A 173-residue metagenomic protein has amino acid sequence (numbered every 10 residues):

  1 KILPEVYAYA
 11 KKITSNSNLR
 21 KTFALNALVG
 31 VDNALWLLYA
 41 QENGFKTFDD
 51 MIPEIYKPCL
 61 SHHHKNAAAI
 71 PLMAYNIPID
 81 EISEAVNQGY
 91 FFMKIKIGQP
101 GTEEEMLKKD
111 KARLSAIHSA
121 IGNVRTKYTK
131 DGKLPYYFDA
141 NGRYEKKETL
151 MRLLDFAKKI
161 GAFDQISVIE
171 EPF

Functional and structural regions predicted by a protein language model:
K1-N43: Metal- or metallocofactor-binding catalytic centers and their adjacent structured scaffolds across diverse enzyme
A10, E42, F48-M51, M93: Generic signature of intrinsically disordered, low-complexity segments enriched in small/polar residues
S15, N43-F48, D110-R113, V168: Short linear motifs at secondary-structure transitions and domain/linker junctions
N16, A24, G30, E54 (+1 more regions): Sparse, context-dependent recognition of short Cys/His-centered cofactor- or disulfide-binding micro-motifs
N16-L19, F45-A67: N-terminal amphipathic alpha-helix/helix-capping segment at the start of soluble metabolic enzymes
R20, Y39, D50-I52, I82-V86: Fungal eukaryote-biased detector of long internal structured cores
V31, L35, Y39-N43, T47 (+3 more regions): Structural signal for hydrophobic packing residues in well-ordered secondary-structure cores of soluble enzyme domains
P58-F173: Metal-dependent enolase-superfamily TIM-barrel catalytic cores that perform enediolate-based chemistry
